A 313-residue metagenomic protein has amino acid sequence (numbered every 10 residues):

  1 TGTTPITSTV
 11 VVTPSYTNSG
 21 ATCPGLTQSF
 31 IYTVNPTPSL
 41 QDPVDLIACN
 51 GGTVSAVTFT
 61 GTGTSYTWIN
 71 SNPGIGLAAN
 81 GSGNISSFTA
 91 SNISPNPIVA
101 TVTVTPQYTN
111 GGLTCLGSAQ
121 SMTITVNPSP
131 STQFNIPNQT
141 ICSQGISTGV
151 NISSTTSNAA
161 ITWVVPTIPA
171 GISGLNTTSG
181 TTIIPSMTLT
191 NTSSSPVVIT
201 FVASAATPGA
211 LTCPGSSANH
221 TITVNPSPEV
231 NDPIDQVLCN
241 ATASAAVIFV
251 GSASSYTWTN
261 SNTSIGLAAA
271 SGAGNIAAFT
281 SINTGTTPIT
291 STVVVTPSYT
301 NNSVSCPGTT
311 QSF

Functional and structural regions predicted by a protein language model:
T1-F313: Extracellular low-complexity Ser/Thr/Asn/Gly-rich intrinsically disordered segments
